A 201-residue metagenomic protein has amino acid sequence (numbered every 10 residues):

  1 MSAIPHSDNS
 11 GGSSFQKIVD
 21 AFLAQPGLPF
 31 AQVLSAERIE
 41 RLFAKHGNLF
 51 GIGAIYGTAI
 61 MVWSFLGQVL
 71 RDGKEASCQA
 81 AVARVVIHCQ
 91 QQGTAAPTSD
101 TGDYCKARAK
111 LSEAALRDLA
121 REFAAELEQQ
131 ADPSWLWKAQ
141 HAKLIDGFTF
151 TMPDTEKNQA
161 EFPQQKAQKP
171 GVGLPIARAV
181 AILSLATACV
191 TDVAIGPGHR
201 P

Functional and structural regions predicted by a protein language model:
M1-P201: Conserved, well-structured functional cores that handle cations and Mg-NTP chemistry
